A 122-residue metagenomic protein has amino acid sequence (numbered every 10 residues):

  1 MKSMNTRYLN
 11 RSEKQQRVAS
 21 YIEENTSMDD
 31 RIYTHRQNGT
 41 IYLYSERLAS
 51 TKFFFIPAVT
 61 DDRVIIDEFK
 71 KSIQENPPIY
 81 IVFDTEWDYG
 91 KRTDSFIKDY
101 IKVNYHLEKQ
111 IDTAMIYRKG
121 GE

Functional and structural regions predicted by a protein language model:
M1-N5: Alpha-helical transmembrane signal-anchor/signal-peptide segments
R7-T60, F69-E75, I79-G90: Short periplasmic/luminal acceptor-recognition loop of GT-C membrane glycosyltransferases, typified by
R63-V64: Short gly/ser/thr-rich secondary-structure transition/capping motifs
D67-E68, D112: Short, surface-exposed coil-to-beta transition loops
Y80-E122: Aromatic/acidic, Gly/Pro-rich catalytic loop(s) in extracytoplasmic/lumenal soluble domains of multi-pass membrane
